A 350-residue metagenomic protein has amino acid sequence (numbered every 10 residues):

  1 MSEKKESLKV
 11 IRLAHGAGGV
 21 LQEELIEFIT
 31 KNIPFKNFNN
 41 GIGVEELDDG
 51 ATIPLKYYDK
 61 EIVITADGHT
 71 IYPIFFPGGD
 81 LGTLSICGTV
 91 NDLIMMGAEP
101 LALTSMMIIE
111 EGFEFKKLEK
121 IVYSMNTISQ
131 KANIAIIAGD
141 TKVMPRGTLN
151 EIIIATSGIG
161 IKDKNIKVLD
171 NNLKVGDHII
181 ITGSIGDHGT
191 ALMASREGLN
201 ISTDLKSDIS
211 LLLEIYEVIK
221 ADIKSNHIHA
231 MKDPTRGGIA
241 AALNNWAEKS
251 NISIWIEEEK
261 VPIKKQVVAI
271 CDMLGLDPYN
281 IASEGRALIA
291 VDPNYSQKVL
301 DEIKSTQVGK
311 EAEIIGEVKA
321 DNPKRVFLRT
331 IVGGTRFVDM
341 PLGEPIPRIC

Functional and structural regions predicted by a protein language model:
M1-C350: Helix-biased detector of long, well-ordered alpha-helical tracts
